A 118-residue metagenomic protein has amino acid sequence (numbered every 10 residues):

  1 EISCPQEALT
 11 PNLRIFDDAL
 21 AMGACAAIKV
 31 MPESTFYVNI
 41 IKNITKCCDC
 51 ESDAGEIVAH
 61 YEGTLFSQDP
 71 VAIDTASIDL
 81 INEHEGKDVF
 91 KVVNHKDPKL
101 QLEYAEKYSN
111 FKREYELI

Functional and structural regions predicted by a protein language model:
E1-I118: Extended, low-polarity segments enriched in aliphatic/aromatic residues
